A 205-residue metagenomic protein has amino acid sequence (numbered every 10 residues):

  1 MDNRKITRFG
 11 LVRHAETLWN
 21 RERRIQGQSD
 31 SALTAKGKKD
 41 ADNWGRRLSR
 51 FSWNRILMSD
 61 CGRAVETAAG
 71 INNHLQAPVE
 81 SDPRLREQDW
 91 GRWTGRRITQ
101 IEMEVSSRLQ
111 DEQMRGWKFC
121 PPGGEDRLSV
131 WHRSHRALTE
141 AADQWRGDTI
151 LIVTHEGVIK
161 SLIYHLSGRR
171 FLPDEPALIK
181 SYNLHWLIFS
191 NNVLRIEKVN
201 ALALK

Functional and structural regions predicted by a protein language model:
N3-R4, W44-L109: Phosphate-coordination/substrate-recognition cap region in phosphate-metabolizing enzymes
F9, D148-T154: Generic beta-sheet signal
G10, E80-D82, E197: General small-molecule cofactor/ligand-binding pocket signal
G10-G70, P121-S134: Loop-to-helix element that buttresses phosphate recognition and phosphoryl-transfer chemistry
R21-R24, S107-P121: Short, basic/glycine-rich phosphate-binding loops at helix/coil junctions that contact nucleotide phosphates
S49-S52, A141-D148: Glycine-rich phosphate-binding loop signature in dinucleotide/nucleotide-binding domains
R170-R195: Domain-level recognition of soluble alpha/beta enzyme cores, biased toward histidine phosphatases/phosphomutases
E197-K205: Short, solvent-exposed aromatic-acidic interface loops
